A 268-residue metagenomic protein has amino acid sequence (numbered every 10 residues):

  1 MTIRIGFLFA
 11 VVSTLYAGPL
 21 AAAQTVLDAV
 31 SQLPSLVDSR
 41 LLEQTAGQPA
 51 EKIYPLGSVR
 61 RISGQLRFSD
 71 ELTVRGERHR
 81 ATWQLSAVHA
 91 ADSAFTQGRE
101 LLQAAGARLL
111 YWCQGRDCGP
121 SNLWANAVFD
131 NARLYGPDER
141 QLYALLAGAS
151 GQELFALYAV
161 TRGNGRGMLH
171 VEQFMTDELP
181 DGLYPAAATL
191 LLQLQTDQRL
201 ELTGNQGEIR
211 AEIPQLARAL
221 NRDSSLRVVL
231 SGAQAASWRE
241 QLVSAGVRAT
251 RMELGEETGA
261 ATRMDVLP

Functional and structural regions predicted by a protein language model:
T2-A10: Sec-dependent signal peptide recognition, specifically the positively charged N-region followed immediately by
A17-G18: N-terminal signal peptide c-region/cleavage motif recognized by signal peptidases
A21-A211, Q215-R222, A236-V247, G255-P268: An acidic-aromatic pocket/loop used at catalytic or ligand-binding sites
D223-L230: Hydrophobic beta-strand segments of well-ordered beta-sheets in folded domains
A233: Short Gly/Pro-enriched loop/turn and capping motifs at secondary-structure junctions
